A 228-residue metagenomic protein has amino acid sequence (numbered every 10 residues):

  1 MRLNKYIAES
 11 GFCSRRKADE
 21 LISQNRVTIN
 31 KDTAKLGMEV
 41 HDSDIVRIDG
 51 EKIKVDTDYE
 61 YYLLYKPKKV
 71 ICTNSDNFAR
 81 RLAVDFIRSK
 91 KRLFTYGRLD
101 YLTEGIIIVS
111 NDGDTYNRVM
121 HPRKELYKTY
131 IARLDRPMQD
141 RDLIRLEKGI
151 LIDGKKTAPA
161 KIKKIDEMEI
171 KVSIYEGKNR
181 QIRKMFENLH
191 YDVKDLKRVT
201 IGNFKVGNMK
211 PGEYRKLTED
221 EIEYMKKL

Functional and structural regions predicted by a protein language model:
M1-L228: Basic, flexible Lys/Arg- and Gly-enriched helix-loop patches that mediate nucleic-acid binding at interfaces with rRNA
